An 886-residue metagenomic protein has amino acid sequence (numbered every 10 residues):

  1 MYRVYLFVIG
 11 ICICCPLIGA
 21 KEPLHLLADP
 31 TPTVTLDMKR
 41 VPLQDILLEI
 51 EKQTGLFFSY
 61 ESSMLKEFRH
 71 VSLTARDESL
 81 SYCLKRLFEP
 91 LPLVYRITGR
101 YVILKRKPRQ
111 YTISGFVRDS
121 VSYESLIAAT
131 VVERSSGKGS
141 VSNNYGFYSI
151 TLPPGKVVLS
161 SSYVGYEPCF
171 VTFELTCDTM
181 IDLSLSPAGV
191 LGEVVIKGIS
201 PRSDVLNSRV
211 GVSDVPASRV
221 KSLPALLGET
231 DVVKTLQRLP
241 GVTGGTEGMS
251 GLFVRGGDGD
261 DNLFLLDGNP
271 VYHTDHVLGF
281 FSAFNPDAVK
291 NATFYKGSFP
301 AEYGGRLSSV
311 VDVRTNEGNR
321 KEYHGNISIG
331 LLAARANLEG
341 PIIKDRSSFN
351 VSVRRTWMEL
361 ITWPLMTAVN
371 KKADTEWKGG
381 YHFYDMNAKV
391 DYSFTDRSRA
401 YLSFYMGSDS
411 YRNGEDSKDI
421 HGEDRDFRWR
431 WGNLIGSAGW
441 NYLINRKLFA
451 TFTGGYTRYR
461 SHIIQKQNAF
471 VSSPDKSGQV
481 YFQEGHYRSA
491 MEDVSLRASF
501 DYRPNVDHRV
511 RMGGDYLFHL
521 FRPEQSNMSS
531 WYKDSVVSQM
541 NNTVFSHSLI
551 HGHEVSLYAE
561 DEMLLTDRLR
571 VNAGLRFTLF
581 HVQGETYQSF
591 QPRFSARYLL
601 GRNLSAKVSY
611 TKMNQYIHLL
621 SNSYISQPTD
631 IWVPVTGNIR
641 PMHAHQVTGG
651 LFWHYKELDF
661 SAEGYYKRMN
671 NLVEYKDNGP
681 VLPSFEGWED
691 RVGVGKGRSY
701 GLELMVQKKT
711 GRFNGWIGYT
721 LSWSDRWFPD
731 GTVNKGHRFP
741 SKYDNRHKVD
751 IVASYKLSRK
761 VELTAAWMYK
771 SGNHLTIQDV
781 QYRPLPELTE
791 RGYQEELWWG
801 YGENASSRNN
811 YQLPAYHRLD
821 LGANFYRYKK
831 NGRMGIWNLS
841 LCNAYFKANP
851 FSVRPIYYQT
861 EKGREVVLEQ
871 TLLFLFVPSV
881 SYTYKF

Functional and structural regions predicted by a protein language model:
A20, L24, L47, E51-T54 (+7 more regions): Short, acidic, small-residue-rich periplasmic hinge/interaction motif at the N-terminus of Gram-negative outer-membrane
F88, V141, G165-E167, V195-D260 (+2 more regions): Periplasmic N-terminal accessory/gating domains of Gram-negative outer-membrane beta-barrel systems
S135-F147: Short, acidic Ser/Thr/Gly-rich low-complexity loop/linker segments typical of extracellular and cell-surface proteins
I361, N670, K760, M768-Q794 (+3 more regions): C-terminal beta-signal and adjacent terminal beta-strands/loops of Gram-negative outer-membrane beta-barrel proteins
D391-D409, R430-E585, L599, S661 (+1 more regions): Face-selective signature of the C-terminal outer-membrane beta-barrel domain
S410, R460, N527, R602-V647 (+4 more regions): Surface-exposed extracellular loop regions of Gram-negative outer-membrane beta-barrel proteins, predominantly
D493-S495, F545-I550, S556, R640 (+4 more regions): Outer membrane beta-barrel strand-and-loop segments of large Gram-negative receptors, especially TonB-dependent
Y666-R668, D690-D779: Gram-negative outer-membrane beta-barrel transporters
